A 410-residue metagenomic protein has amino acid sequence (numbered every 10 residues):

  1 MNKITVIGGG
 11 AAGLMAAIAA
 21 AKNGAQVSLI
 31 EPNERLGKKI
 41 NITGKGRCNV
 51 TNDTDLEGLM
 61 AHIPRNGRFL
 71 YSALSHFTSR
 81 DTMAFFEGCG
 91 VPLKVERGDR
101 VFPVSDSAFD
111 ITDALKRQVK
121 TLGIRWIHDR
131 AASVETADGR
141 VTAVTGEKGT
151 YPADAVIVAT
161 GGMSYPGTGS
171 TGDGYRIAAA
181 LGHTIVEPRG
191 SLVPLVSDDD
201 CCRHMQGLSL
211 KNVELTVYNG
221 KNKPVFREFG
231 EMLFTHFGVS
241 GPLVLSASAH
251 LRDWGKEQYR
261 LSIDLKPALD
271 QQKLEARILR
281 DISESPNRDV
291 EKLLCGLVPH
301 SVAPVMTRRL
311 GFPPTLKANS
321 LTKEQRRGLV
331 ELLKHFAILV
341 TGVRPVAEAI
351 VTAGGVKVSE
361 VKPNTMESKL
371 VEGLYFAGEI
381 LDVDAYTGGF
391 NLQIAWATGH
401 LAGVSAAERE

Functional and structural regions predicted by a protein language model:
M1-A12, S28: Beta1/beta-strand and adjacent pyrophosphate-binding region of the FAD-binding site in flavoprotein oxidoreductases
T5, A21-K45: Glycine-rich FAD pyrophosphate-binding loop
T5-I7, I30, A131, Y151-G167 (+3 more regions): Short hydrophobic core segments
E34-L36, N41-I42, V50, L56-E57 (+3 more regions): An anion/pyrophosphate-binding glycine-rich loop and adjacent beta-alpha core in soluble alpha-beta enzymes
R47-V95: Glycine-rich active-site loop/strand segments that organize a redox cofactor
H76-A155: Feature captures the FAD/FMN-dependent oxidoreductase FAD-binding
I127-S133, P304-D384: A glycine-rich dinucleotide-binding beta-alpha-beta segment and adjacent secondary-structure elements that constitute
A155-C201: Glycine-rich loop(s) and the adjacent beta-strand/alpha-helix scaffold that form part
